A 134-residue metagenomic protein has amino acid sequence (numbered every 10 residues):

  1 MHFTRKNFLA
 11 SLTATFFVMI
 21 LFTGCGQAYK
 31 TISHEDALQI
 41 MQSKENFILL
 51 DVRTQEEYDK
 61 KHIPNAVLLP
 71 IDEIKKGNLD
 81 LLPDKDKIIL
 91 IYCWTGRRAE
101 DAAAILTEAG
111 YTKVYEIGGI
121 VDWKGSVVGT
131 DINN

Functional and structural regions predicted by a protein language model:
H2-S11, M19-I40, F47, E56-I88 (+1 more regions): Rhodanese-like catalytic fold shared by cysteine-dependent sulfurtransferases and DSP/PTP-type phosphatases
L49-D51: Structural scaffold elements adjacent to functional motifs in cytosolic proteins
